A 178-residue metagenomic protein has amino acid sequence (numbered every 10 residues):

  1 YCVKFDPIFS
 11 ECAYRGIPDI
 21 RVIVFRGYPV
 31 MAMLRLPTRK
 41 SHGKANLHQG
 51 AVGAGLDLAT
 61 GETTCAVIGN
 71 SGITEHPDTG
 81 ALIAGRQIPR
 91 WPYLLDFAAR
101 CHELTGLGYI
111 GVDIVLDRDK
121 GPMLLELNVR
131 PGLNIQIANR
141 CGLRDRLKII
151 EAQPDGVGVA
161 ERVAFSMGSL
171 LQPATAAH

Functional and structural regions predicted by a protein language model:
Y1-R15, K40-D117: A long amphipathic alpha-helix within ATP-dependent nucleotide-binding catalytic cores
K4-F5, P29, L36-R39, D117 (+1 more regions): Short, solvent-exposed loop/turn segments at secondary-structure junctions
I8-I23, S71-G72, I150-G158: Short N-terminal secondary-structure initiator segments
S10, M33, G43, I135-A138: Generic domain-boundary/flexible-linker signal
D19-L36, G43-N46, A54, L124-L127: Beta-strand scaffold of nucleotide-dependent catalytic cores
V24-Y28, L58-T60, R118-K120: Short acidic-glycine loop/turn motifs at beta-strand connectors
Y28-M33, V52-G55, G61-A66, L143-L147 (+1 more regions): Short C-terminal domain-edge/linker segments immediately following a structured domain
E75-Y93, E103, L116-H178: C-terminal active-site "lid" helix and adjoining low-complexity regulatory extension at the edge of ATP-using catalytic
